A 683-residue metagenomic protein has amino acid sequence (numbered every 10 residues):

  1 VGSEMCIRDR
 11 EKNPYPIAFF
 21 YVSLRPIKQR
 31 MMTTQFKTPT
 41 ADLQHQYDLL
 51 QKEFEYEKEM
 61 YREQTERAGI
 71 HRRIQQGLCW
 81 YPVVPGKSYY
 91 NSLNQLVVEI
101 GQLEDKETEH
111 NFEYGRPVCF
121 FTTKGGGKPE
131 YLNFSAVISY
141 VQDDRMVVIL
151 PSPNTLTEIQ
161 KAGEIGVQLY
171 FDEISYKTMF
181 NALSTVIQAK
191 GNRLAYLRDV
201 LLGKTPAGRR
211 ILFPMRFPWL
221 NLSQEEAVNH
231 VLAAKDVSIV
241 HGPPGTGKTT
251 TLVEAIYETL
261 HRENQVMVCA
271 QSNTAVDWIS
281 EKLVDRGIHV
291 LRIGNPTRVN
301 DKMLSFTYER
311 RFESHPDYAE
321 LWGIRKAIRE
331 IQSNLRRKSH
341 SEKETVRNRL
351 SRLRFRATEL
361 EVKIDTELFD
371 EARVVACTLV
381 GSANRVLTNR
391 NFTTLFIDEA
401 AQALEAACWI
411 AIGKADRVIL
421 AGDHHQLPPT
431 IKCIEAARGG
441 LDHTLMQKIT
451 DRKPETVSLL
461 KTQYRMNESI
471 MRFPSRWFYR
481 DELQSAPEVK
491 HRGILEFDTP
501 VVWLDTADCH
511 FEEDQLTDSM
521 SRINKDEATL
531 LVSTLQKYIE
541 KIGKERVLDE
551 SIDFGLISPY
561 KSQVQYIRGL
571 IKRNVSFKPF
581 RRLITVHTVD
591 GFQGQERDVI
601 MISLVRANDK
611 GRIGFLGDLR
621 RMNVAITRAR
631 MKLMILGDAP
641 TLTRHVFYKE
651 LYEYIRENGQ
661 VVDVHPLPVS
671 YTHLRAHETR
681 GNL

Functional and structural regions predicted by a protein language model:
V1-R10, G247, V669-G681: Conserved small/polar residues in nucleotide/adenosyl-binding loops
M31-Y114: A helicase ATPase "motif cassette" and its flanking acidic/Ser/Thr-rich regulatory loops
T33-D48, D105-N229, D285, K302-E330: Pre-ATPase regulatory/linker segments immediately N-terminal to the P-loop/RecA-like helicase/translocase core
I211-F213, Y257, Q265, C269 (+6 more regions): Conserved P-loop NTPase motor core of helicases/translocases
A234-V237, N264: Pre-Walker A (Motif I) flank of P-loop NTPase domains
H241: Residues at the beta-strand->loop junction immediately N-terminal to the Walker
T250-R262: Walker A/P-loop NTP-binding motif
R262-N264, S272, V380-R675: Conserved helicase motor core of SF1/SF2 NTP-dependent helicases
